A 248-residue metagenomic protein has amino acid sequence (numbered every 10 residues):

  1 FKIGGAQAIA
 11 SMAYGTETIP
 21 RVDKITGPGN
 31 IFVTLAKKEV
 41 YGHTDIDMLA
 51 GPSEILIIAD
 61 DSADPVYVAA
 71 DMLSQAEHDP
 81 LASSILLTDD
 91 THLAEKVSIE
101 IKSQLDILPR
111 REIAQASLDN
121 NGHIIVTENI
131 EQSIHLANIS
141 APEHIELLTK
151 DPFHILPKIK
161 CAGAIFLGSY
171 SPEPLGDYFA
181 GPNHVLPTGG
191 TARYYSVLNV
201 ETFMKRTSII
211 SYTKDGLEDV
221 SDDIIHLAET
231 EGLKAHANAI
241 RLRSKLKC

Functional and structural regions predicted by a protein language model:
F1-G5, I124-N129: Short acidic-hydrophobic, aromatic-tinged amphipathic segments that line or gate anion-handling sites
F1-S74, H78-S83: Conserved NAD(P)+-binding/catalytic subdomain of aldehyde/semialdehyde dehydrogenases
E17, Y41-H43, D71-A76, E100-Q104 (+3 more regions): Short, solvent-exposed amphipathic alpha-helical segments in soluble enzyme and RNA/protein-processing domains
V22, D45, A82-L87, I107-L118 (+3 more regions): Flexible, glycine/charged-enriched surface loops at secondary-structure junctions
T26, L56-I57, I85-L87, I125-V126 (+2 more regions): Structured core elements
M48-N120, I124: A conserved active-site cap/scaffold subdomain adjacent to cofactor or substrate pockets
L118-N121, T127-I139: Glycine-/charge-enriched secondary-structure boundary and capping motifs
N138-C248: C-terminal core of ALDH-fold dehydrogenases
